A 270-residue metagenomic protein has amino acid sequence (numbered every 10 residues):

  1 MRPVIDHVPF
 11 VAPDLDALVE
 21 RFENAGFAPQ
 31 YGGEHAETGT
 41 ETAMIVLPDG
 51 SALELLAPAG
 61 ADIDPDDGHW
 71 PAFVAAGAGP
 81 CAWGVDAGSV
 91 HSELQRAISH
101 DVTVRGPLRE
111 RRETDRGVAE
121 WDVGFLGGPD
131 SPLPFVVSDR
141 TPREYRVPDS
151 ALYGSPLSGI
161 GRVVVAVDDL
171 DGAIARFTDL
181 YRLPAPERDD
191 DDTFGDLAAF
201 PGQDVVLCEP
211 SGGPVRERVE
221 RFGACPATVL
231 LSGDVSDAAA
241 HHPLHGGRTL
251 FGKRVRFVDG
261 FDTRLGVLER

Functional and structural regions predicted by a protein language model:
M1-I5, F10-Q30, L47-R270: Glyoxalase I/VOC metalloenzyme domain signal
A43-I45: Short beta-strand scaffold segments in enzyme catalytic cores
